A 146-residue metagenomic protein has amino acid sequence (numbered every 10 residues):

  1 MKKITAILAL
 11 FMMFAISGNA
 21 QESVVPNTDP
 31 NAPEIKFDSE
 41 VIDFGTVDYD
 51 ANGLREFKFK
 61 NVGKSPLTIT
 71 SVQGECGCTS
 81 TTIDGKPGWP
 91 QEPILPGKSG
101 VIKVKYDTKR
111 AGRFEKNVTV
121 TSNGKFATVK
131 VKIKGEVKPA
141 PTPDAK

Functional and structural regions predicted by a protein language model:
M1-S23: Bacterial Sec-dependent N-terminal signal peptides
Q21-N52, K125-K146: Long, low-complexity ectodomains and other extracytoplasmic segments of secretory-pathway proteins
I42, R55, P90-E92, K98-V104: Short strand-edge motifs at loop-to-beta-strand transitions and within beta-strands of extracellular beta-rich domains
G45-D50, L95, Y106-D107: Short, solvent-exposed beta-strand/turn "edge" segments of beta-rich domains on protein surfaces
Y49-E56, K109-N117: Short, solvent-exposed loop/turn segments enriched in Ser/Thr/Gly
F59-G63: Asparagine-centered strand-capping/turn motif at beta-strand->loop junctions
K64-S99: Surface-exposed binding patches on compact interaction domains or structured appendages
V101-K105, E115-T119: Ligand-binding face of N-terminal immunoglobulin V-set domains in extracellular IgSF glycoproteins
